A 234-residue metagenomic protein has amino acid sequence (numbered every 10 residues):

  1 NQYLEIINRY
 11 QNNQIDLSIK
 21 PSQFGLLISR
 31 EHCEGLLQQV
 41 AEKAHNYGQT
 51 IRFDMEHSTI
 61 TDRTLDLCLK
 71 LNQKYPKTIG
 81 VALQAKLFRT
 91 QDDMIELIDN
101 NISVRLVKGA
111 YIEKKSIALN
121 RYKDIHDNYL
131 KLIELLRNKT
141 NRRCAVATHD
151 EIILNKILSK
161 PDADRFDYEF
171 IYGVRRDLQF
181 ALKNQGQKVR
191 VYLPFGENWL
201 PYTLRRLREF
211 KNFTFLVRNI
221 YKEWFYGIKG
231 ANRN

Functional and structural regions predicted by a protein language model:
N1-N234: Positively charged, amphipathic and often flexible ligand-engagement surfaces
